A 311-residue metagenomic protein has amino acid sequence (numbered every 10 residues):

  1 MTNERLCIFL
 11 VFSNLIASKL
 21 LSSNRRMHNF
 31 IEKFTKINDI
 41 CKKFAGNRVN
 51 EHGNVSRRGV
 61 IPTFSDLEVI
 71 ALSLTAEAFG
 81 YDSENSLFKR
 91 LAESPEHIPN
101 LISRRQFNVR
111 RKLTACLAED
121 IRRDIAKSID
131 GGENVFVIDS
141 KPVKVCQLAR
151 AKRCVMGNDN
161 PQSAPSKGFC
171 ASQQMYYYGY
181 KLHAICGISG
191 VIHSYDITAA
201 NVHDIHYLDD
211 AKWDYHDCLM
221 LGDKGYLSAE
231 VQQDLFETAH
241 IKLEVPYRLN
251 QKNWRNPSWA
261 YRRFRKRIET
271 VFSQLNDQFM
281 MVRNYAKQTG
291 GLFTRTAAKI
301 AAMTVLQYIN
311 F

Functional and structural regions predicted by a protein language model:
T2-F311: Short alpha-helical elements
